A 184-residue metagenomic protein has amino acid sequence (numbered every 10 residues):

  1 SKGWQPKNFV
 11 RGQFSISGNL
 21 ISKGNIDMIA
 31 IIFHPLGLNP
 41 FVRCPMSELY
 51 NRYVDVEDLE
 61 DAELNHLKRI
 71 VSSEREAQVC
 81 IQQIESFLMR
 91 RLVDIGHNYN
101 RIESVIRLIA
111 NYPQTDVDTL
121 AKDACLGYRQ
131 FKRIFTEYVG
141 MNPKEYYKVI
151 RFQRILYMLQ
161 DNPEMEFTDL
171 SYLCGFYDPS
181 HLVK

Functional and structural regions predicted by a protein language model:
S1-E103, R107-D118, D123-Y128, M141-N142 (+2 more regions): Alpha-helical bundle regulatory/interaction domains
F135-T136, F176: Conserved acetyl-CoA-binding loop of GNAT-fold acetyltransferases
E137-M141, K184: A secondary-structure capping/hinge motif
Y147-Y157: Short, basic, alpha-helical segments at the C-terminal edge of helix-turn-helix-like DNA-binding modules
